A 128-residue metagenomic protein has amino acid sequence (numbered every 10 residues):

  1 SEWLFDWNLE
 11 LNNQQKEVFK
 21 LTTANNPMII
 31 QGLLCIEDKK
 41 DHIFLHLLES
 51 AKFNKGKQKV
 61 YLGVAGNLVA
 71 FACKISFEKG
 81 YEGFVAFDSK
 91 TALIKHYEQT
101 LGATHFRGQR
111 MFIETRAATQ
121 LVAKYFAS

Functional and structural regions predicted by a protein language model:
S1-K59, N67, K74-F84, A92-K95 (+1 more regions): Non-catalytic substrate-recognition and accessory regions of acyl/acetyltransferase enzymes
